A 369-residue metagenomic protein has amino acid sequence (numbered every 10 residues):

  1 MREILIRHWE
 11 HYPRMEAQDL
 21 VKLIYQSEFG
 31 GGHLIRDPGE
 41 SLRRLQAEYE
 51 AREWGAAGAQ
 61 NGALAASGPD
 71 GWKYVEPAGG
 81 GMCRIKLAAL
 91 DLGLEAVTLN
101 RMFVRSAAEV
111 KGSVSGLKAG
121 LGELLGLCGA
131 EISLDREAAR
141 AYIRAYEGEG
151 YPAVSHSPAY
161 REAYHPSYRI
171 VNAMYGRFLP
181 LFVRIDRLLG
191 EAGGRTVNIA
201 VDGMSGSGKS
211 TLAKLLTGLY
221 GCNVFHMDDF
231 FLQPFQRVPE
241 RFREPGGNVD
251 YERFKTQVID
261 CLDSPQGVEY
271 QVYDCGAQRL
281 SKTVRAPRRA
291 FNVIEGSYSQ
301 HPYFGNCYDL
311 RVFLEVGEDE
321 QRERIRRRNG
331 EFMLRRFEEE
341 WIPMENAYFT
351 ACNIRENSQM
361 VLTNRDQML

Functional and structural regions predicted by a protein language model:
M1-Y160: Long, basic/Gly/Ser/Thr-rich N-terminal segments that mediate initial subcellular attachment or targeting
A163-G190: N-terminal pre-Walker A segment at the start of P-loop NTPase domains
G194-I199: Pre-Walker A (Motif I) flank of P-loop NTPase domains
M204: P-loop (Walker A) phosphate-binding loop of NTP-binding proteins
K209: Conserved lysine of the Walker
L212: Hydrophobic positions on the alpha1 helix immediately C-terminal to the Walker A/P-loop
N223-H226, L232-A286, F291-I294: Conserved nucleotide-sensing/catalytic segment adjacent to the nucleotide-binding pocket in NTP-handling enzymes
L280-R328: ATP-dependent NMP and nucleoside kinases share a basic, alpha-helical "lid"
